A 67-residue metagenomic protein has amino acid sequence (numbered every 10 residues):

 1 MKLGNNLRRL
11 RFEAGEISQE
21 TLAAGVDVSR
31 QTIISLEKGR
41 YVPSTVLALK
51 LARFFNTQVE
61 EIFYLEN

Functional and structural regions predicted by a protein language model:
M1-K2: A detector for short, charged/polar N-terminal pre-domain segments
N6-G25: Short basic helix-loop element that most often maps to the first helix and adjoining turn of HTH DNA-binding modules
R11, E37, F55: DNA major-groove recognition helix of helix-turn-helix
E20, Q31, E60: Residues within helix-turn-helix
D27-Y41: Recognition helix of helix-turn-helix/homeodomain-like DNA-binding domains that insert into the DNA major groove
V46-E61: DNA major-groove recognition helix of helix-turn-helix/homeodomain DNA-binding modules
Y64-N67: Short, charged recognition helix plus adjacent turn of helix-turn-helix-like nucleic-acid-binding domains
